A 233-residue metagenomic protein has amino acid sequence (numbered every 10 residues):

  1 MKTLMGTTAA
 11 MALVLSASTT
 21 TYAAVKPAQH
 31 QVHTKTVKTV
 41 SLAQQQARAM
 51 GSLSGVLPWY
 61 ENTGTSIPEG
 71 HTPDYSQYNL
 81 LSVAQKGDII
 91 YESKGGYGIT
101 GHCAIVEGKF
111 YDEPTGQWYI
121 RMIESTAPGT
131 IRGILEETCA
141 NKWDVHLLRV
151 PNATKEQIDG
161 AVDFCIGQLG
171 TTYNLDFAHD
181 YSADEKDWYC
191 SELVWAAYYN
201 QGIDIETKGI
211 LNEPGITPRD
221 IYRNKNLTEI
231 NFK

Functional and structural regions predicted by a protein language model:
M1-A23: Sec-dependent N-terminal signal peptides of Gram-positive bacterial secreted proteins and lipoproteins
A17-T36: Sec-dependent signal peptide cleavage junction
Q45, A49-G70: Short, basic/aromatic beta-hairpin or loop at an interaction surface
T72-N79: Short alpha-helix capping/helix-loop boundary micro-motifs
L81-D88, G101-C103, I158-V162, S191 (+1 more regions): Extracytoplasmic/secreted envelope proteins and their assembly/folding machinery, especially bacterial periplasmic
S82-R149, L175-E185: Glycine-rich catalytic cores of cysteine/serine-nucleophile enzymes that process amide/ester linkages in cell-envelope
W143-Q201: Long, low-complexity intrinsically disordered regions
D184-K233: Activation targets extended, charge/polar-rich intrinsically disordered C-terminal tails
